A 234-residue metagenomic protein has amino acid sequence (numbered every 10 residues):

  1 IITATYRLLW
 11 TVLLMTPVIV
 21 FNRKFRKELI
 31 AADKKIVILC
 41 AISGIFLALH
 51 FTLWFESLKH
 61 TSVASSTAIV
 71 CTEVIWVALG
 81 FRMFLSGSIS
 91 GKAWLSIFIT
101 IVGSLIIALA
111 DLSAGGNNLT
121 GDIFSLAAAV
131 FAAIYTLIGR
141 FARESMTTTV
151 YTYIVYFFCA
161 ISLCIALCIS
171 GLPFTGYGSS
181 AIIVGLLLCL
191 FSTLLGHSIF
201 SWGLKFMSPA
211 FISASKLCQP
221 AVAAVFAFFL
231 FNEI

Functional and structural regions predicted by a protein language model:
I1, S62-V63, S88-I89, T147-T148 (+3 more regions): A helix-boundary/kink motif common to multi-pass secondary transporters, especially Major Facilitator Superfamily
I1, V12-M15, V77-A78, I97 (+1 more regions): Transmembrane alpha-helical segments that form core, pore/gating elements of small-molecule transporters/exporters
T3, R7, S57, I69 (+7 more regions): Hydrophobic/aromatic residues within transmembrane alpha-helices of multi-pass small-molecule transporters
L9-L14, I69-M83, F98-I99, F158-S162 (+1 more regions): Alpha-helical transmembrane segments of compact multi-pass small-molecule transporters, enriched in specific families
M15, A41, G80, I89-D111 (+3 more regions): Hydrophobic transmembrane alpha-helices of multi-pass small-molecule transport proteins
P17-I42: Membrane-helix interface linkers and caps
I38-H60, G80, I106, I123-I138 (+2 more regions): Hydrophobic alpha-helical transmembrane segments of multi-pass membrane transport proteins, especially secondary
T67-V70, M83-I106, N118-D122, G178-S179 (+2 more regions): Loop-to-transmembrane alpha-helix entry segments
